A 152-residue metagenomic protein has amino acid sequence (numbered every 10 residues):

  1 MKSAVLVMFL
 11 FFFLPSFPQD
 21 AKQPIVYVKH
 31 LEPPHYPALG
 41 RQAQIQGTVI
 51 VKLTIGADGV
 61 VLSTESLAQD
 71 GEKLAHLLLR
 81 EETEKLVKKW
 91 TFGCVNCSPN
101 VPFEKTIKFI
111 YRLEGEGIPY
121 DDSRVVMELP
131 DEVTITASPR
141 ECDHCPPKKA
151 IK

Functional and structural regions predicted by a protein language model:
M1-V5: Positively charged n-region of N-terminal signal peptides that target proteins for export
F13-P15: N-terminal signal peptide c-region/cleavage motif recognized by signal peptidases
Q19-Q23, E81-V125: Short, positively biased Gly/Pro-containing turn/loop motifs at secondary-structure boundaries
Q19-Q42: Short N-terminal segments immediately surrounding and downstream of signal-peptide cleavage
V26, V61-G93: A short, well-structured alpha-helical segment
I45-V49: Short, small/polar residue-rich loop motifs at catalytic or cofactor-binding pockets
G56-D58: Short, acidic, Ser/Thr-enriched surface-loop or helix-capping motifs
I118-K152: C-terminal partner/receptor-binding element of secreted or periplasmic proteins
